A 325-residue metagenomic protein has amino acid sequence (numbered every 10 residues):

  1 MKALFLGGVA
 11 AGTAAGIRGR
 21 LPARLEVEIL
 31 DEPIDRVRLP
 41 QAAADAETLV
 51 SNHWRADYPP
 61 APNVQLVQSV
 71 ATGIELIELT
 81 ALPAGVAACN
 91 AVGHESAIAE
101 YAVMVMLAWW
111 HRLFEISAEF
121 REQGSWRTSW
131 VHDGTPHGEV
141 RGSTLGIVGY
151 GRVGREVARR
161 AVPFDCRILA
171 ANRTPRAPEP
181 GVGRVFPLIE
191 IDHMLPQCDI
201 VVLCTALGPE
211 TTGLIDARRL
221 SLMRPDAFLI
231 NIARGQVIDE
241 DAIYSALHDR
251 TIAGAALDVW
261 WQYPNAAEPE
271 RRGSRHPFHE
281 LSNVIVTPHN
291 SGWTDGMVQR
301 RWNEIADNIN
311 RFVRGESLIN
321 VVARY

Functional and structural regions predicted by a protein language model:
M1-T48: N-terminal glycine-/charge-rich "phosphate-binding" loop or analogous flexible N-terminal tail
L39-A42, D57-P60, H193-Q197, R219 (+1 more regions): Structural alpha-helical scaffold elements that stabilize or flank donor/cofactor-binding regions in carbohydrate
A44-E122, H137-G138: Phosphate/diphosphate ligand-binding glycine-rich loop within oxidoreductases
W54, A71-T72, D199, T205-L207 (+2 more regions): Short glycine-/small-residue-rich Rossmann-like dinucleotide-binding loops
R55-P62, L79, E210-L229: Rossmann-fold NAD(P) dinucleotide-binding segment
A99-A118, V162-C166, N303-E316: Oxidoreductase and adenylate-handling cofactor-binding alpha/beta cores
D133-P225: Rossmann-like dinucleotide/phosphate-binding beta-alpha-beta segment
D226, I232-Y325: Rossmann-like dinucleotide-binding domain for NAD(H)/NADP(H)
